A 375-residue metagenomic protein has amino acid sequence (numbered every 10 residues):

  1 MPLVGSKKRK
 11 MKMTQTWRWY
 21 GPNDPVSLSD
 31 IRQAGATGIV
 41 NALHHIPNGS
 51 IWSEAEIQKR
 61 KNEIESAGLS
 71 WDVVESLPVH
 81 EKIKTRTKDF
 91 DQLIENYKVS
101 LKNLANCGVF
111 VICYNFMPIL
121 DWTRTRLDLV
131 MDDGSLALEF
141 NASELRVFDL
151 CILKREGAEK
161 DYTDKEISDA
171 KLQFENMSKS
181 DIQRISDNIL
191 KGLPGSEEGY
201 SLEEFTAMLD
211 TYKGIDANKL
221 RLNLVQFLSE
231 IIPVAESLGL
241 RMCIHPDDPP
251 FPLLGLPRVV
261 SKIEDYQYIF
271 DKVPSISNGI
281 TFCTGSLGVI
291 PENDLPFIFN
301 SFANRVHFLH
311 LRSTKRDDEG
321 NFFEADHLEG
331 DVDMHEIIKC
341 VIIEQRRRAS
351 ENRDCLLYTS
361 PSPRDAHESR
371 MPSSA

Functional and structural regions predicted by a protein language model:
Q15-W17, I39-N41, W71-E75, I112-Y114 (+4 more regions): Hydrophobic faces of well-ordered beta-strands that scaffold small-molecule active sites in alpha/beta enzyme cores
G21-N23, H45, L77, F116-L120 (+3 more regions): Active-site-proximal loop/turn and secondary-structure-junction residues that shape catalytic pockets, frequently
P22-I31, I94-L101, D294-I298: Short, acidic/polar
L28-G35, A55-D72, A105, P233-S237 (+2 more regions): Acidic (Asp/Glu)-rich catalytic clusters
L43-E56: Glycine-rich, proline-tolerant flexible connector loops at the mouths of alpha/beta enzymes
S50-S53, K84-R86, N218-R221, V225 (+2 more regions): Gly/Pro-rich active-site loop or hairpin
I83-G279: Active-site acidic/histidine proton-transfer and metal-coordination neighborhood in alpha/beta enzyme cores
Y358-D365: Conserved small/polar residues in nucleotide/adenosyl-binding loops
